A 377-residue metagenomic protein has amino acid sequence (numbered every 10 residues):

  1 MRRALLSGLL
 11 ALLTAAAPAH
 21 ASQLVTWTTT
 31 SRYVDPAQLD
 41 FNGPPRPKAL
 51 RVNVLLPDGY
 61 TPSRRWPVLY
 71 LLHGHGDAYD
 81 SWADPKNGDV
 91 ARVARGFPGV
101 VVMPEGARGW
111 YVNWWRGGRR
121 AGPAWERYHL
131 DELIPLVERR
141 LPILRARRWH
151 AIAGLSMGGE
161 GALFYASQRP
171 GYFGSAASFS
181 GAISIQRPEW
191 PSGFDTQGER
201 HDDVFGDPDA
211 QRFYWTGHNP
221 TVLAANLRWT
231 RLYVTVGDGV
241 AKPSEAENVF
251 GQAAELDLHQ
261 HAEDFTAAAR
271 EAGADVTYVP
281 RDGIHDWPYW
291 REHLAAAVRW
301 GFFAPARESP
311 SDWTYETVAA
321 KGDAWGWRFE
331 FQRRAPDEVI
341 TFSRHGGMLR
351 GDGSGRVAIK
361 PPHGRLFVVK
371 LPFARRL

Functional and structural regions predicted by a protein language model:
M1-L6: Bacterial N-terminal signal peptides that target proteins for export
S7-A15: Bacterial N-terminal signal peptides
P18: Family-specific functional microsites
A21-A358, R365-K370, A374-L377: Non-catalytic cap/lid and distal C-terminal segments of serine-dependent acyl enzymes
